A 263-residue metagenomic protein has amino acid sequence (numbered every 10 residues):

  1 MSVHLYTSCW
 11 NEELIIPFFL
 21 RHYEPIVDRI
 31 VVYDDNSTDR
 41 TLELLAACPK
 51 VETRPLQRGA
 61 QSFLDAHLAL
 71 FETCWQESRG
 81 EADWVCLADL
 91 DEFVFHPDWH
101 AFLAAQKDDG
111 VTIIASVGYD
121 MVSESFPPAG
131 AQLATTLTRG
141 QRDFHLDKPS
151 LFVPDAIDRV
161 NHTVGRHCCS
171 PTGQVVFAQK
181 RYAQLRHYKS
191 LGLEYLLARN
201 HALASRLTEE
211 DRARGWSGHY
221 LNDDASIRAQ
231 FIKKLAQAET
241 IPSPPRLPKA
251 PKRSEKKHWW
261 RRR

Functional and structural regions predicted by a protein language model:
V3, T7-R21, N36: Active-site beta-to-alpha loop of glycosyltransferases that engages the nucleotide-sugar donor
R21-R29: Short, acidic, metal-binding catalytic loop of nucleotide-sugar glycosyltransferases
D28-N36, L56-Q57: Short beta-strand/loop segment that forms part of the nucleotide-sugar
D34-A47, A60: A conserved acidic beta->alpha catalytic loop
A46-L87: Active-site-proximal specificity loops/subdomain of glycosyltransferases
L64-E72, H96-R263: Catalytic-site signature of metal-activated, phosphate-bearing donor transferases, centered on the GT-A/GT-A-like
D89-F93: Short acidic donor-binding/metal-coordinating loop in glycosyltransferase active sites
